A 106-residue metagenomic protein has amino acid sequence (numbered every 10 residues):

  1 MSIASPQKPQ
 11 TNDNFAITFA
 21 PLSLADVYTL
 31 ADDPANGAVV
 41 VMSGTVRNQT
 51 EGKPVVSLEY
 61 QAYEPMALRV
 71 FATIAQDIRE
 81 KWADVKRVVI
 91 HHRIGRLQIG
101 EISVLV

Functional and structural regions predicted by a protein language model:
M1-I102: N-terminal, polar/charged subdomain of small-to-medium soluble alpha/beta proteins
V106: Phosphate/diphosphate ligand-binding glycine-rich loop within oxidoreductases
